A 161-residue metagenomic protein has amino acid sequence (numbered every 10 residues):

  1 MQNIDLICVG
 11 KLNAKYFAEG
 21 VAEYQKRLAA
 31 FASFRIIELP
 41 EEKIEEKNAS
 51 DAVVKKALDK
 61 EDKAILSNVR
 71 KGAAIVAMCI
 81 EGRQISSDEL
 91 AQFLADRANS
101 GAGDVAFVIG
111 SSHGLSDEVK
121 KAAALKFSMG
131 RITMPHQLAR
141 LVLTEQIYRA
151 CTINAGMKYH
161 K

Functional and structural regions predicted by a protein language model:
M1-L28: N-terminal beta1-alpha1 ligand-phosphate binding loop
D5-I7, R35-I37, A106: A structural signal for isolated positions on well-ordered beta-strands in alpha/beta enzyme cores
L12, I80-R83, S111-G114: Short glycine-rich anion-binding loops that position phosphate/pyrophosphate groups of nucleotides and phosphorylated
A30-I44: A short beta-strand-loop structural module common to alpha/beta enzyme folds
A32, G72-A73, A123: Short, well-ordered alpha-helix to beta-strand connector turns
P40-V105: S-adenosyl-L-methionine/SAH cofactor-binding core of RNA-modifying enzymes
N99-V108, G130-H136: Short, acidic/small-residue loops that bind anionic groups at enzyme active sites
H113, D117-K161: Structured adenosyl-cofactor binding patch, chiefly the S-adenosyl-L-methionine
